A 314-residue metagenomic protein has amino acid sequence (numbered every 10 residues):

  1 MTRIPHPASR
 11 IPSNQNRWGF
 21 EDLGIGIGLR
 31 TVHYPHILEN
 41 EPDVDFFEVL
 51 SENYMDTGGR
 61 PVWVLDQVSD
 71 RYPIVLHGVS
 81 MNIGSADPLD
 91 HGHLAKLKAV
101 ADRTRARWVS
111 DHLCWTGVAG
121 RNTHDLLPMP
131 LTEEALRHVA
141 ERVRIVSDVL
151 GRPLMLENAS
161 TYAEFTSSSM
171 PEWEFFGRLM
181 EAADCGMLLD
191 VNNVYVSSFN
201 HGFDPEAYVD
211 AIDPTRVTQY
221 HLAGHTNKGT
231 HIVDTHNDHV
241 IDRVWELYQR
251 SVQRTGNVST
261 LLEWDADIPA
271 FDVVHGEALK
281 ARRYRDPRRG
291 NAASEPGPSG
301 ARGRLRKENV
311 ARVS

Functional and structural regions predicted by a protein language model:
R3-A99: N-terminal pre-domain/capping segments
P7-S9, D190, A301: Intrinsically disordered, low-complexity proline-rich regions
Y34-L38, F165-E181, S198-D210, D272-H275: Distinct, well-ordered alpha-helical segments
L38-P42, G59-L76, G92-R107, V146-V149 (+3 more regions): Acidic (Asp/Glu)-rich catalytic clusters
F47, V109, D190, Y220 (+1 more regions): Conserved, mostly hydrophobic/aromatic
S51-P61, N82-G92, Y162-M170, Y195-G202 (+2 more regions): Acidic-and-aromatic substrate-binding clefts and catalytic sites of carbohydrate-active enzymes
G58, P88, L126-P130, L136 (+1 more regions): Gly/Pro-rich active-site loop or hairpin
D90-M187: Active-site acidic/histidine proton-transfer and metal-coordination neighborhood in alpha/beta enzyme cores
